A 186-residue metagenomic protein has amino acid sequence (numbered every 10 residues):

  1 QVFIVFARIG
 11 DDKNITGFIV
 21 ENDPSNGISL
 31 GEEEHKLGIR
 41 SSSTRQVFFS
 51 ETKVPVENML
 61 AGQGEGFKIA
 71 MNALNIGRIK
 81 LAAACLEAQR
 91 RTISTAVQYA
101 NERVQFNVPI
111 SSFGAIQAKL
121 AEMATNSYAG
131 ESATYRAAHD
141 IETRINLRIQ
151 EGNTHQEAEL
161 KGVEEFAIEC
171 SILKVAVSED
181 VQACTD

Functional and structural regions predicted by a protein language model:
Q1-S29: A short core secondary-structure module
V2-I4, N14-I15, T44-Q46, A167 (+1 more regions): Broad gene-expression machinery/nucleic-acid interaction feature
D11, E21-N26, K53-P55, R136 (+2 more regions): Short loop/turn segments at secondary-structure transitions that flank enzyme active sites
S29-E131, C170-S171, V175: Glycine-rich beta->alpha junctions and the first turn(s) of the following alpha-helix
I39, N146, L160-D186: Alpha-helix capping/hinge segments and adjacent helical runs
I79, E102-F106, A129-R136, T143-N146 (+1 more regions): Intrinsically disordered or highly flexible coil/loop and linker segments, enriched in small and charged/polar residues
V97, K119-Q156: Loop-to-helix element that buttresses phosphate recognition and phosphoryl-transfer chemistry
V108, Q156-V163: Short, charged/polar, low-complexity loop and linker segments that flank or interrupt alpha-helical bundles
